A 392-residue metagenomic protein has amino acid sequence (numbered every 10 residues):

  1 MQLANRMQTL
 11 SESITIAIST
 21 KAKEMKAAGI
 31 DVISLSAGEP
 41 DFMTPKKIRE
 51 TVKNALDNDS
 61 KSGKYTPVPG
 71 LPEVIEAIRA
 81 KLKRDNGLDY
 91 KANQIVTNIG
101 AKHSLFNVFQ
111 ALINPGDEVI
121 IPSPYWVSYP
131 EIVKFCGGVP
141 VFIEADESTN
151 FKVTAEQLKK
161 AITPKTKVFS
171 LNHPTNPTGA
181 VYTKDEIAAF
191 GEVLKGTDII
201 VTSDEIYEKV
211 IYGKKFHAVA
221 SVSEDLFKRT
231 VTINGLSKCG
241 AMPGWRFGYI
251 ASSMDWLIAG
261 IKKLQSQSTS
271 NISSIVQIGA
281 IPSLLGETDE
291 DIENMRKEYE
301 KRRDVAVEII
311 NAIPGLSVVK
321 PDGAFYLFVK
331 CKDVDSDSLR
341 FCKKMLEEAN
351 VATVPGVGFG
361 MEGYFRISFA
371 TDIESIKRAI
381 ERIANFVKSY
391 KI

Functional and structural regions predicted by a protein language model:
L3, M7-S13, I18, K23-D31 (+2 more regions): PLP-dependent class I/II
L56-S60: N-terminal alpha-helical segment of soluble enzymes
K61-N98: Conserved N-terminal alpha-helix of the aminotransferase class I/II PLP-enzyme fold
